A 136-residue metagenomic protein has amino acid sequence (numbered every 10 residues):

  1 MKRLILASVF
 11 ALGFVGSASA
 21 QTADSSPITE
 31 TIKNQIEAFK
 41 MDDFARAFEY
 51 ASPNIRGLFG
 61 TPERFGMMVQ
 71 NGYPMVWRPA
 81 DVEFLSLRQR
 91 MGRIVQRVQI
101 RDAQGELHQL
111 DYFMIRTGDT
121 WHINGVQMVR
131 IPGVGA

Functional and structural regions predicted by a protein language model:
M1-L4: Positively charged n-region of N-terminal signal peptides that target proteins for export
A7-V15: Bacterial N-terminal signal peptides
A11, N54, R130: Residue-level detector of flexible, active-site-proximal loop/helix-junction positions within diverse enzyme catalytic
G16-A20: Sec/Tat signal peptide C-region and signal peptidase I cleavage site
A23-E30, N34, F44-M91: Short solvent-exposed beta->alpha transition segments
S86-A136: Exposed beta-sheet edge and beta->alpha loop/turn motif
